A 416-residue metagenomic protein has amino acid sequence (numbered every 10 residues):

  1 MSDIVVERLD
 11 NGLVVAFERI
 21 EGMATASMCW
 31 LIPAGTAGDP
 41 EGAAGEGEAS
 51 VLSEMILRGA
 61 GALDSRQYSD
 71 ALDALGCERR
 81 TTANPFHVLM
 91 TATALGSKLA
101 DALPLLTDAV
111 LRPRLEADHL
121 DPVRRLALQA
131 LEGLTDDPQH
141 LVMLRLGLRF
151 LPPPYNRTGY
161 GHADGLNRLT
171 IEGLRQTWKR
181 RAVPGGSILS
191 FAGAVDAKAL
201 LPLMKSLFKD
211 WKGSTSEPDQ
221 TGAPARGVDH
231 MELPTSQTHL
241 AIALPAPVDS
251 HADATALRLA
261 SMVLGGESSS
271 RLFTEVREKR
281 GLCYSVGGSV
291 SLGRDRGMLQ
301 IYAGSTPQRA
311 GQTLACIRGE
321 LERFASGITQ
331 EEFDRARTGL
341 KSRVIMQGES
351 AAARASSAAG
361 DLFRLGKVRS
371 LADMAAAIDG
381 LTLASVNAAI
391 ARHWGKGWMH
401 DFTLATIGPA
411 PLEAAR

Functional and structural regions predicted by a protein language model:
S2-D3, A26, C77, G227: Residue-level marker for the onset of beta-strands and adjacent loop->beta junctions in well-ordered domains
S2-V5, L13-V14: Extreme N-terminal starter segment of soluble prokaryotic enzymes
I4, R8, Q67-D219, P247-V248 (+2 more regions): Charge-rich, well-structured scaffold segments of protease-associated domains
L13-T36, E46, G186, T215-F273: His/Glu-based metal-binding/catalytic segments typifying zinc-dependent metallopeptidases
G47-A60: Active-site SXXK
A60, L166-L169, L264: Residues that cap or flank secondary-structure elements
